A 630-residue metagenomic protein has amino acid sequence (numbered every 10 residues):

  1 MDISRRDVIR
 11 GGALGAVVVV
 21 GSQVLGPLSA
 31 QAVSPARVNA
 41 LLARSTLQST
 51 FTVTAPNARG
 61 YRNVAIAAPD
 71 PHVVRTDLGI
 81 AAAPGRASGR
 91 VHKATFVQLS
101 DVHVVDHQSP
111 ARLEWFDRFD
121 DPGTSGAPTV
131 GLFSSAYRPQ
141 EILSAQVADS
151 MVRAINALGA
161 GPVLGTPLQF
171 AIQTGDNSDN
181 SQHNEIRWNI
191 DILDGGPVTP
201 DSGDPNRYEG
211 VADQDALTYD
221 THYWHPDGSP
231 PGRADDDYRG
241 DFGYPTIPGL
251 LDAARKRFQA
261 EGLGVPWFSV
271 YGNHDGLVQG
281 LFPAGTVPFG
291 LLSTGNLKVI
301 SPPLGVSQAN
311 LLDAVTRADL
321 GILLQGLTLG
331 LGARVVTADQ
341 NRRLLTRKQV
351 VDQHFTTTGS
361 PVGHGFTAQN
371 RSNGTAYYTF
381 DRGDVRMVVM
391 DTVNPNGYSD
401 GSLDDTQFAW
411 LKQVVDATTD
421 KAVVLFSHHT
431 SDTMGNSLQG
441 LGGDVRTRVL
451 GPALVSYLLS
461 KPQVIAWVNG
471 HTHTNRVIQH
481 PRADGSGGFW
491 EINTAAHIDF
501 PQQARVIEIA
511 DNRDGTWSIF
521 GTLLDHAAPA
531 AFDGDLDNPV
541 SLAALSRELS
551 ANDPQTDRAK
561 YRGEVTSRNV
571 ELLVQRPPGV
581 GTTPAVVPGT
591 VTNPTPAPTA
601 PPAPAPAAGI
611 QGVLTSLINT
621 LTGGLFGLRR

Functional and structural regions predicted by a protein language model:
M1-A16: N-terminal secretory signal peptides and thylakoid transit peptides that target proteins across membranes
V20-P35, L628: C-terminal region of N-terminal signal peptides and the immediate post-cleavage residues of exported proteins
V33-V163, Q169-F170, A212-L251, S269 (+4 more regions): Metal-dependent phosphoesterase/phosphodiesterase active-site architecture
D101, G175-D176, G272, H428 (+1 more regions): Active-site glycine-centered loops adjacent to acidic/histidine catalytic or metal-binding residues that shape
T174-D194, V278-P288, N436-L438, R476-A483: Metal-dependent catalytic neighborhoods of phosphoester/phosphodiester hydrolases
G249-G264, L450-Q463: Catalytic-core regions built around general acid/base machinery
N394-F408, T418-V468: Active-site-proximal segments of metal-dependent phosphoesterases and phosphodiesterases across multiple
